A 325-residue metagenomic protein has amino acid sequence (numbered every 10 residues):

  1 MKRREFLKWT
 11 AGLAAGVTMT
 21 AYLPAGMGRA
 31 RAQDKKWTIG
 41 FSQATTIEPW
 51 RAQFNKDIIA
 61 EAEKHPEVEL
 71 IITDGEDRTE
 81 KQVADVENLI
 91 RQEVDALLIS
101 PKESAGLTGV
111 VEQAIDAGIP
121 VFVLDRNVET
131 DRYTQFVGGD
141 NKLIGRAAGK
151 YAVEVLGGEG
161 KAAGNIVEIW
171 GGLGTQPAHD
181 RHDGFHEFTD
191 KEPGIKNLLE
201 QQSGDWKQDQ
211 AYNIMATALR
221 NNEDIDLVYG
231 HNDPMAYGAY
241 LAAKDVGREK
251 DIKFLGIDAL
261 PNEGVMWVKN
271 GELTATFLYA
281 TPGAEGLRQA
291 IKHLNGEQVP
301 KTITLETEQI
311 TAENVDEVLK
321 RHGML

Functional and structural regions predicted by a protein language model:
E5-W9, T18, G28-L325: A residue-level marker of the well-folded mature domains of exported/periplasmic proteins
A14-A21: Bacterial N-terminal signal peptides
